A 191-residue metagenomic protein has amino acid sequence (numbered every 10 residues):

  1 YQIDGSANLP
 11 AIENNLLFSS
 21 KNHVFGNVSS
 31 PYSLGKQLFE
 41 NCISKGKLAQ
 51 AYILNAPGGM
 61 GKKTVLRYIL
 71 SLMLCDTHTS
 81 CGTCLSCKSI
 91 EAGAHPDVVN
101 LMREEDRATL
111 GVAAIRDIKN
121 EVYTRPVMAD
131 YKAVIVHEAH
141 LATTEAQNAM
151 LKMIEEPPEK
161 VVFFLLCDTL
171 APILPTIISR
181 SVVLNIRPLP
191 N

Functional and structural regions predicted by a protein language model:
Y1-E145: Clamp-loader machinery-focused feature within the broader ASCE/P-loop NTPase space
Y123, N148-L165: Conserved catalytic/switch belt of AAA+ P-loop NTPases
I135-H137, V162-C167: Structural recognition of the conserved hydrophobic beta-strand(s) that form the central parallel beta-sheet of P-loop
E138, T169-L170, P190: A generic "binding-loop/recognition-motif" signal
L141-A142, E156, P172, V183: Residues immediately C-terminal
A149-M153, L170-R180: Short regulatory helix/loop adjacent to the ATP-binding pocket of P-loop NTPases
V183-N191: Conserved AAA+ ATPase "SRH/arginine-finger" region at the nucleotide-binding site
